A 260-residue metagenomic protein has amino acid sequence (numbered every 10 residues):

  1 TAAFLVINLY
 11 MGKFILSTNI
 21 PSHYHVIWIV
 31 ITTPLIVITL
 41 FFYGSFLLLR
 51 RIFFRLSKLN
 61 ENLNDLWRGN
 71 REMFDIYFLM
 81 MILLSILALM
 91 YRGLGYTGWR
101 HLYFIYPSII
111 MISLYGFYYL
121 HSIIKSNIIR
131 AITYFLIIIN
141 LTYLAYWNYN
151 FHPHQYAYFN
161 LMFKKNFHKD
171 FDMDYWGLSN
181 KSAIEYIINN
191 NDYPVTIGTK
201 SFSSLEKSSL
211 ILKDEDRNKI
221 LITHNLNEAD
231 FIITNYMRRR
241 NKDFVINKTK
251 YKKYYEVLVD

Functional and structural regions predicted by a protein language model:
T1-R50, Y175-Y186: Membrane-lumen/periplasm interface segments of multi-pass, membrane-embedded glycan/lipid transferases
N8-M11, T133-Y186, F202-S208: Membrane-proximal, lumen/periplasm-facing interface regions of secretory-pathway glyco- and lipid-modifying enzymes
I15, M81-G98, A145-P153: Transmembrane-helix signature of polytopic, lipid-linked glycan biosynthesis machinery
I27-L40, E72, L84, A88 (+1 more regions): Hydrophobic/aromatic-rich transmembrane helices and adjacent perimembrane loops
W28-W67, G116, I137, D216-K219: Hydrophobic, aromatic-rich transmembrane alpha-helices and their immediate juxtamembrane boundary segments
F53, N60-D65, F78-L79, F117-F159: Signature aromatic-anchored transmembrane alpha helix within multi-pass, membrane-resident enzymes that catalyze glycan
N189, Y193-I232: Extracytoplasmic
E215-D260: Aromatic/acidic, Gly/Pro-rich catalytic loop(s) in extracytoplasmic/lumenal soluble domains of multi-pass membrane
